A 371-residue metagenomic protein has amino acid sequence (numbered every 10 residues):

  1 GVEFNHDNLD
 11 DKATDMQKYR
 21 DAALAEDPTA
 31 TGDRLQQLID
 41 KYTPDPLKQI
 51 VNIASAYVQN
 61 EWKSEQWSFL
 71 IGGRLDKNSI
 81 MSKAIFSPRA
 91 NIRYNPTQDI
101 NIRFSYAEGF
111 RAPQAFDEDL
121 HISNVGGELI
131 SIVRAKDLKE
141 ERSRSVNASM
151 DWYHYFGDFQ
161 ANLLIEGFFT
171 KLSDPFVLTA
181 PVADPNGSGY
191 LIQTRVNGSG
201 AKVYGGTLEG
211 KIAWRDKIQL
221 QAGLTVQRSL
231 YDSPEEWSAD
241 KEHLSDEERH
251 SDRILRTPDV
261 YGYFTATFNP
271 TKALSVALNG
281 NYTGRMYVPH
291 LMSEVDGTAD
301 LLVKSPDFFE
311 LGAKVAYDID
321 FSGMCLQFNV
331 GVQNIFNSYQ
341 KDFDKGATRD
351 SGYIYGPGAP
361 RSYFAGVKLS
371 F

Functional and structural regions predicted by a protein language model:
G1-S82, A161-F169, G205-T207, A213 (+1 more regions): Face-selective signature of the C-terminal outer-membrane beta-barrel domain
V2, A56-W62, A90-Y94, A148-W152 (+7 more regions): Residues on the lipid-exposed face of transmembrane beta-strands in outer-membrane beta-barrel proteins
V2-H6, I71-L75, F104-E108, D117 (+6 more regions): Transmembrane beta-barrel strands of outer-membrane/channel proteins
I50-A54, A84-F86, R142-V146, G200-Y204 (+4 more regions): Residues that define the transmembrane beta-barrel architecture of outer-membrane proteins
E61-Q66, F86, Y94-Q98, R142 (+9 more regions): Outer-membrane beta-barrel strand-turn architecture
K63-S68, N162-L163, G167-K171, Y190-M292 (+2 more regions): Gram-negative outer-membrane beta-barrel transporters
N95, R103, D137-V196, K202-Y204 (+2 more regions): Membrane-embedded beta-barrel scaffold of Gram-negative outer-membrane proteins
S173-D174, L178, N281-M292, Y317-F371: C-terminal beta-signal and adjacent terminal beta-strands/loops of Gram-negative outer-membrane beta-barrel proteins
